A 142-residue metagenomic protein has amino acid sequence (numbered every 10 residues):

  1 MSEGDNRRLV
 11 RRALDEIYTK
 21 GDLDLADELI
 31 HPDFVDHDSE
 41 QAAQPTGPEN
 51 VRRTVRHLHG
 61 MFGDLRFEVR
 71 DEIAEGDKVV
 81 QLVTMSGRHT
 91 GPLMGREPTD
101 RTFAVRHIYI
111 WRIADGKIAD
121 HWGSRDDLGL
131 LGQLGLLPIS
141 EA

Functional and structural regions predicted by a protein language model:
M1-A142: C-terminal and inter-domain tail/linker signature
